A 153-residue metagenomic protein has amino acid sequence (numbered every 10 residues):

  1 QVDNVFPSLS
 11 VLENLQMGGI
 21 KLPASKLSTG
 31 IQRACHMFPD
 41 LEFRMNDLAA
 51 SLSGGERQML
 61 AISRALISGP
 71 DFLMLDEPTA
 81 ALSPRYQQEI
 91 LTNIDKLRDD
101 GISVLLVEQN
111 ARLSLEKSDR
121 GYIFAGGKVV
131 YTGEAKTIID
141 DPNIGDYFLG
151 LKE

Functional and structural regions predicted by a protein language model:
V11-T29, M37-P39, L151-K152: ABC-type ATPase nucleotide-binding domains, specifically the catalytic core motifs of the NBD
L48-L52, E56: Conserved ABC ATPase signature
A65-L66: ABC ATPase C-loop
G69: Conserved catalytic motifs of ABC-family nucleotide-binding domains
L73-E77: Catalytic Walker B motif of ABC-type/P-loop ATPase nucleotide-binding domains
Q87-D100: Helical segment within the ABC ATPase nucleotide-binding domain
E108-Q109: H-loop/switch region of ABC-family ATPase nucleotide-binding domains
